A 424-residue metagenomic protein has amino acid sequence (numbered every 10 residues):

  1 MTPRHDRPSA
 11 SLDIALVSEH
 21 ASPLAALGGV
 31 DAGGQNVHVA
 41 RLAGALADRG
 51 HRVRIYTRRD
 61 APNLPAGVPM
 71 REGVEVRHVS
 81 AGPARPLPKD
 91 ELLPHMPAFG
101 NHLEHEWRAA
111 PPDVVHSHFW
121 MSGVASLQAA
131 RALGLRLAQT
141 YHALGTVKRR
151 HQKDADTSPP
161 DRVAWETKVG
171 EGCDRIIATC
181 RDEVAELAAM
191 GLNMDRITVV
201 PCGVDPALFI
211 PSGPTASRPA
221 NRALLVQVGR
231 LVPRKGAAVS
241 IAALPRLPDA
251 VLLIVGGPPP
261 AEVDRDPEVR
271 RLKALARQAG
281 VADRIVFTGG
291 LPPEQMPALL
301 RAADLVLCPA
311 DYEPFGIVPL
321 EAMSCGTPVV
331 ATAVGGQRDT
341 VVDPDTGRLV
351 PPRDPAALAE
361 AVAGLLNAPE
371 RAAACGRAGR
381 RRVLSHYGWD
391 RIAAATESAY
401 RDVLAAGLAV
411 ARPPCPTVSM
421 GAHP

Functional and structural regions predicted by a protein language model:
M1-V68, E72-H78, L408, R412 (+1 more regions): N-terminal subdomain of nucleotide-sugar transferases
D182, G203: Carbohydrate-associated surface elements
S217-K235, I241-L247, L253-V255: Conserved donor-binding/catalytic core segment of Leloir-type glycosyltransferases
D266-E294: Nucleotide-activated donor-binding/catalytic signature segment of Leloir-type glycosyltransferases, i.e., the conserved
G290, A298-A303: Short alpha-helical donor nucleotide-sugar binding micro-motif in glycosyltransferases
D311: Aromatic "clamp/platform" in nucleotide-sugar-dependent glycosyltransferases that forms part of the donor/acceptor
P328-A331, V341: Short hydrophobic beta-strand element within catalytic cores of glycosyltransferases and related nucleotide-activated
D343-P344, R348-P355, G364-P369: Conserved acidic donor-binding segment of nucleotide-sugar-dependent glycosyltransferases
